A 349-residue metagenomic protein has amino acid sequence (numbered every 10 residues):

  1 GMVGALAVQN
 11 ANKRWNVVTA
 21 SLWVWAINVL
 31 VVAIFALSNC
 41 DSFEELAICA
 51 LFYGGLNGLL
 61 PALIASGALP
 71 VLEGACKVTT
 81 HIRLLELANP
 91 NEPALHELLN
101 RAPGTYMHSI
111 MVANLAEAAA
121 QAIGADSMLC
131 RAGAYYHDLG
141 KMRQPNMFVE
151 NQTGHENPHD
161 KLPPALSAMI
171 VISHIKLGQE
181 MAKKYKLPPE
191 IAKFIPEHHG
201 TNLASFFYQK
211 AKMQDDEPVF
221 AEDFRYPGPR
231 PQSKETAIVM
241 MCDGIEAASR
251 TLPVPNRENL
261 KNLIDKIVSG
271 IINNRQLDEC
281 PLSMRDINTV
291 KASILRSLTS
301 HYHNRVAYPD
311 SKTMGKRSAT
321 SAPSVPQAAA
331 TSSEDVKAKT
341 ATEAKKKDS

Functional and structural regions predicted by a protein language model:
G1-L98, P103: Generic detector of multi-pass transmembrane helix bundles and their immediately adjacent loops in polytopic membrane
A5-Q9, A36, C40, E117-A122 (+2 more regions): Conserved helix-loop functional segments at active or binding sites
T19-A26, I48-G54, L129-L139, I195-N202 (+3 more regions): A glycine-rich phosphate-binding loop feature that marks nucleotide/adenosyl-phosphate handling sites
L46, A204, G270-N273, L282 (+3 more regions): Catalytic or ion-coupling anion/metal-binding cores of large enzyme and transporter domains
A47, L56, L60, I64 (+6 more regions): Non-transmembrane, amphipathic alpha-helical segments
L95-R257, K261-I264, G270-N274: Divalent metal-dependent catalytic cores for phosphoryl transfer on phosphate-bearing substrates
N274-T299: Cytosolic regulatory/linker segments at or just downstream of nucleotide-handling modules in signal-transduction
V325-S349: Long, low-complexity, intrinsically disordered segments
